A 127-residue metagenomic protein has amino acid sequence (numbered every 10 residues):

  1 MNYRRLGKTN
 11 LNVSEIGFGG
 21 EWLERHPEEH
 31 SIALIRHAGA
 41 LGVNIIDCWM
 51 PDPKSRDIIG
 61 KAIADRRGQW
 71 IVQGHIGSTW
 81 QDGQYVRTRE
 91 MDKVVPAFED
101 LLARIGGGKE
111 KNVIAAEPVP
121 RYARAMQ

Functional and structural regions predicted by a protein language model:
M1-G74: N-terminal binding-site loop/beta-alpha segment at the start of enzyme catalytic domains that lines or forms
W22-E24, D52, S78-W80, V119-Y122: Feature marks short, surface-exposed loop/turn motifs that line or immediately flank catalytic pockets and channel
P51, D65-D92, A116: Structural motif corresponding to the early beta-alpha repeats
Y85-Q127: Glycine/proline-rich, positively charged, aromatic-decorated active-site loop/lid region on the catalytic face
